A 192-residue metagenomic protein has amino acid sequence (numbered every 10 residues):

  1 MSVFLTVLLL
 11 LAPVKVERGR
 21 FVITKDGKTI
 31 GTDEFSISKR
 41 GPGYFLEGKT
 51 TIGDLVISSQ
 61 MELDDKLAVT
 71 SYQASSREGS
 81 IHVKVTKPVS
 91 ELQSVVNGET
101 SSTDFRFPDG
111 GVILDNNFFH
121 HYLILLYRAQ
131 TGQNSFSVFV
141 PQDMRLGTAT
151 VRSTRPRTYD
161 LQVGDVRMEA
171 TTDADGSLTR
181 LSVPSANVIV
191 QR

Functional and structural regions predicted by a protein language model:
S2-L11: Sec-dependent N-terminal signal peptides
V14-V16, S75-D165, R180-S182: Solvent-exposed helix/loop surface patches that form functional interfaces
K15-K25: A short, Trp-centered hydrophobic/proline-enriched beta-strand micro-motif
R18-G19, S58, R167-M168: Short loop/turn microsegments at loop-to-beta-strand junctions
I23-V96, G176: N-terminal mature ectodomain segment of secretory-pathway/periplasmic proteins
M168-A186: Short, exposed beta-strand-loop hairpins at the edges of beta-sheets in extracellular/periplasmic proteins
Q191-R192: Edge beta-strands of extracellular beta-sandwich domains
